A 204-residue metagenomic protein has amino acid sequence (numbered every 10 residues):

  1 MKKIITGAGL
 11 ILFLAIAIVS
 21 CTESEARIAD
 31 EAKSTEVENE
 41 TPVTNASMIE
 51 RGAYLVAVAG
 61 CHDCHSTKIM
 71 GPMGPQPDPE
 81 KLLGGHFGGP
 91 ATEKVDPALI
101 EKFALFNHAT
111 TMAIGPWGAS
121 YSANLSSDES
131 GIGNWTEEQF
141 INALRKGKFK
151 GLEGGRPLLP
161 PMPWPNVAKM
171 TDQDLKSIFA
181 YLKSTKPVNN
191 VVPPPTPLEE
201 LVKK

Functional and structural regions predicted by a protein language model:
M1-G9: Bacterial N-terminal signal peptides that target proteins for export
A17-S20: C-terminal motif of bacterial Sec signal peptides marking the signal peptidase cleavage site
T22-S24: Bacterial signal peptide processing site
K33-A57, I69-P75, K94-V95, N134: Electrostatic cytochrome c docking/interface patches
I49, H62, G155, P161-P163 (+2 more regions): Interaction-mediating elements
G52, V58-K68, F140, I178 (+1 more regions): The canonical Cys-X-X-Cys-His
M70-I141, L158-T171, L201-K204: Gly/Gly-Pro-rich "capping" loops immediately C-terminal to redox-active cysteine motifs in periplasmic/lumenal
N134-F149, W164-P194: C-terminal capping alpha-helices of c-type cytochrome domains
